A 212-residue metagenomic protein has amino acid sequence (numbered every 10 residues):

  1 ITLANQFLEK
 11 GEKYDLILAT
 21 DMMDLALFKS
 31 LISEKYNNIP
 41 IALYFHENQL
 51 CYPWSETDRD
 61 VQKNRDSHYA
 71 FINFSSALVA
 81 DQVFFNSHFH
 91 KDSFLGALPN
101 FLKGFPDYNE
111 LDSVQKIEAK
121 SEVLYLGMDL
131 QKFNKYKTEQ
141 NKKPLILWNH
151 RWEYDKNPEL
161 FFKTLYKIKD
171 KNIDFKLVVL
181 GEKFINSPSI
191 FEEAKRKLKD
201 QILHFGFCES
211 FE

Functional and structural regions predicted by a protein language model:
I1-K13: N-terminal pre-catalytic "stem/leader" segment of glycosyltransferase-like enzymes
L16-L18, K35-W54, R59-Y69, N73-L78 (+2 more regions): Active-site proximal beta-strand in glycosyltransferases
T20-D24: Short His-centered aromatic/hydrophobic patch
L78-K135: Donor nucleotide-sugar binding/catalytic pocket of nucleotide-sugar-dependent glycosyltransferases
N86, L124, I146-H150, L180-E182 (+1 more regions): Short hydrophobic "strand-cap" motifs at the C-terminus of beta-strands
Q115, V179-G181, S189-F211: Nucleotide-activated donor-binding/catalytic signature segment of Leloir-type glycosyltransferases, i.e., the conserved
M128-D129, K137-K169, L177-L180: Conserved donor-binding/catalytic core segment of Leloir-type glycosyltransferases
